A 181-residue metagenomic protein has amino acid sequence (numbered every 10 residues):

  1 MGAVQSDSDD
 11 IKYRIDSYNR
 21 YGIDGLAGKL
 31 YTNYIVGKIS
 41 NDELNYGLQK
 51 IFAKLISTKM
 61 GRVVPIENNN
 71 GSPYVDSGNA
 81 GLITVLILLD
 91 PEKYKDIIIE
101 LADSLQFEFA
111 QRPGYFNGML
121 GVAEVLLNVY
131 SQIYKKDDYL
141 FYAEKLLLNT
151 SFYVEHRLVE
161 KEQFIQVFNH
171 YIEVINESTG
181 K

Functional and structural regions predicted by a protein language model:
M1-K181: Glycan-recognition and catalytic cores of secretory/periplasmic carbohydrate-active enzymes
